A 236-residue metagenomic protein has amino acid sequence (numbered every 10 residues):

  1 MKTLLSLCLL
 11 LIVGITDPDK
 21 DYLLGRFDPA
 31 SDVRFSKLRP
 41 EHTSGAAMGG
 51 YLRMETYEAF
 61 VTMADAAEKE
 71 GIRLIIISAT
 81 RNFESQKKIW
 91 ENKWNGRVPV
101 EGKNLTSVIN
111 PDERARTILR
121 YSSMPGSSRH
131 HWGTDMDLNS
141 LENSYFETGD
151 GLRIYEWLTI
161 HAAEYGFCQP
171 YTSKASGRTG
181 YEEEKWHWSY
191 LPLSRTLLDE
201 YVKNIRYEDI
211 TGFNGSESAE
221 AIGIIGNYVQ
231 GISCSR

Functional and structural regions predicted by a protein language model:
K2-D21: Bacterial Sec-dependent signal peptides at the C-terminal "C-region" and cleavage site
D17-R236: Cell-envelope/glycan interface and biosynthesis
